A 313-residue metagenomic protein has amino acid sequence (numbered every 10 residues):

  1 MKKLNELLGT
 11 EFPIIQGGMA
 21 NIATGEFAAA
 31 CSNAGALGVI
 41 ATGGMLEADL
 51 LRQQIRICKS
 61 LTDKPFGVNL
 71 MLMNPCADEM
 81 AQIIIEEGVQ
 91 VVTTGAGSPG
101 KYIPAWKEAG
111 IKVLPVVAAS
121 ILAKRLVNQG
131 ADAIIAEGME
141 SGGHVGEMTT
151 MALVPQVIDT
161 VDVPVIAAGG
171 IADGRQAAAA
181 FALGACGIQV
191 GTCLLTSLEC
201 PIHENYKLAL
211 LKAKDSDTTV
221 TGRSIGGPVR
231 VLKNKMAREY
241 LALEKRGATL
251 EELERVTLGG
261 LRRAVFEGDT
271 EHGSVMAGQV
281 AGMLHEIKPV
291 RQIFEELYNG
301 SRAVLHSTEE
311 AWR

Functional and structural regions predicted by a protein language model:
M1-P164: Active-site entrance/lid segments in N-terminal catalytic domains of soluble metabolic enzymes
I22, I171-A172: Residue-level detector of alpha-helix initiation sites
A152-I166, A172-R313: Conserved active-site-proximal phosphate/metal-binding subdomains
